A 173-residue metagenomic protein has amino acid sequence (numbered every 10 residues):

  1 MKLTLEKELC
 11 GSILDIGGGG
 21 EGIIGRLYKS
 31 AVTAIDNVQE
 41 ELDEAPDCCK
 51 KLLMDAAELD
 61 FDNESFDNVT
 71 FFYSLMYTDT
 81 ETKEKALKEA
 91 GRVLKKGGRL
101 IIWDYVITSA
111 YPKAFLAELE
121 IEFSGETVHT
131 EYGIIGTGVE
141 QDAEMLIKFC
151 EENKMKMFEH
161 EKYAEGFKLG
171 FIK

Functional and structural regions predicted by a protein language model:
M1-C10: Conserved alpha-helix/loop element of class I SAM-dependent methyltransferases that forms part of the SAM/SAH-binding
L14-E58: Class I SAM-dependent methyltransferase SAM/SAH-binding core
A57-V69: A short acidic, Gly/Pro-enriched loop at the edge of an enzyme's catalytic core that lines a small-molecule cofactor
N68-T82: A short SAM/SAH-binding and catalytic strip from SAM-dependent methyltransferases
E84-K96: A short glycine-rich, Lys/Arg-flanked "PGG" loop and its adjoining helix->strand segment in the class I
G97-Y105: Conserved beta-strand signature within the Rossmann-like core of class I S-adenosyl-L-methionine
Y105-E161: C-terminal alpha-helical "lid/dimerization" subdomain adjacent to the S-adenosyl-L-methionine
F167-K173: C-terminal lobe and adjacent flexible extensions of AdoMet/dcAdoMet transferase-like proteins
